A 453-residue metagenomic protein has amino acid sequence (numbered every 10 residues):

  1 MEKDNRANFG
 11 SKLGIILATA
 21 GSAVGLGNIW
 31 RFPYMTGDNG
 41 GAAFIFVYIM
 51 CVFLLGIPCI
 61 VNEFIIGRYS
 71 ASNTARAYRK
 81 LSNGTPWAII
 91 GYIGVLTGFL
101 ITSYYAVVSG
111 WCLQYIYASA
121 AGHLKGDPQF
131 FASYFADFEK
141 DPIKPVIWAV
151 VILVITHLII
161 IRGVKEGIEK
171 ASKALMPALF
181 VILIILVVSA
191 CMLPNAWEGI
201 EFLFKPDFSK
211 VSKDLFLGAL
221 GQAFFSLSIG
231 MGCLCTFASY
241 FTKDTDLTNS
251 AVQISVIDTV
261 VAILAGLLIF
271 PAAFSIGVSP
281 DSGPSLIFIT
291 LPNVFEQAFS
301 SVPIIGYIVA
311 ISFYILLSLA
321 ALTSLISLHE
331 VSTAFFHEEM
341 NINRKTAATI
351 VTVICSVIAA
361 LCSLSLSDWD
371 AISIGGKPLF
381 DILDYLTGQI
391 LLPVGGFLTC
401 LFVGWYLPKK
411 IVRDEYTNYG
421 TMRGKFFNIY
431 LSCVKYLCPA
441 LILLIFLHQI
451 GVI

Functional and structural regions predicted by a protein language model:
M1-W30, C59-F64, R68-L81, T85-Y92 (+2 more regions): Membrane-interface "cap" regions at the ends of multi-pass membrane proteins
E2, R76, S109-K140, Y240-D244 (+6 more regions): Helix-loop-helix connectors at the membrane interface of multi-pass transporters/channels
E2-N5, F9, E169, K173-L322 (+1 more regions): Membrane-embedded translocation segments of transport machinery
K3-N8, Y34-N39, Y69-I93, A106-G167 (+6 more regions): Inter-helical loop and helix-membrane interface segments of multi-pass membrane transporters/permeases
N8, G14, S22, V146-I147 (+5 more regions): Loop-to-transmembrane helix boundary motifs in multi-pass membrane proteins
N8-T19, F44-V47, T85-F99, I147-V150 (+6 more regions): Select transmembrane alpha-helical segments in multipass membrane proteins
S11-C51, A238, N249-V252, V256-T259: Transmembrane helix-boundary motif of multi-pass solute transporters/channels
N83, I90-I93, E339-T352, D384-I442: C-terminal membrane-solvent junction of multi-pass transporters and transport-like membrane proteins
